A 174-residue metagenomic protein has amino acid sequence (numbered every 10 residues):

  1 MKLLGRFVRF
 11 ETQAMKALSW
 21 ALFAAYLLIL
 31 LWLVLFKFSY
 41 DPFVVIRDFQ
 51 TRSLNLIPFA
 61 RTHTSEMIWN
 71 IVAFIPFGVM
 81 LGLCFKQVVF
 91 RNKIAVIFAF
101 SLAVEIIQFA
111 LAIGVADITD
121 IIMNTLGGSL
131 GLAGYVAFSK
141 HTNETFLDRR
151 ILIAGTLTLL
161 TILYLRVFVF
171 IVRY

Functional and structural regions predicted by a protein language model:
M1-A112, I118, A133-Y174: Bulky hydrophobic segments
V115-L126: Non-cytosolic membrane-interface motifs at loop->transmembrane helix junctions
L126-S129, A133: Specific aromatic-rich, kink-prone transmembrane helix
